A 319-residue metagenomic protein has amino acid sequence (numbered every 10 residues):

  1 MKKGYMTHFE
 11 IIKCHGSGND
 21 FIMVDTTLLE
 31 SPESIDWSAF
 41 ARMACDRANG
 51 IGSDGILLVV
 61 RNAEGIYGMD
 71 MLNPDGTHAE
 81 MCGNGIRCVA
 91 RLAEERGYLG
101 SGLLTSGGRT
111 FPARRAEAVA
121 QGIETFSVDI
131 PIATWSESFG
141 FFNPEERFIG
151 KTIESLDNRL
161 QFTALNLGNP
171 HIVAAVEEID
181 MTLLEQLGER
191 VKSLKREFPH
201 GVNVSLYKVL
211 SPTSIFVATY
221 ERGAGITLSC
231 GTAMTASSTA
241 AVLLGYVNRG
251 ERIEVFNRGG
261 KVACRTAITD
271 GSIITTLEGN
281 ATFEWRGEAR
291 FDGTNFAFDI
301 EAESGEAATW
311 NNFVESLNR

Functional and structural regions predicted by a protein language model:
M1-G122, I172-R319: A glycine-rich beta-to-alpha transition motif near the start of alpha/beta enzyme domains, typified by
T125-S127, P131-A133: Membrane helix-loop-helix hairpins that form the core translocation module of multi-pass transporters
W135-E137, F141-L160: Active-site glycine-rich loop that binds ribose-phosphate moieties when present
K151-M181: Internal active-site segments that recognize and position negatively charged phosphoryl groups and nucleotide moieties
